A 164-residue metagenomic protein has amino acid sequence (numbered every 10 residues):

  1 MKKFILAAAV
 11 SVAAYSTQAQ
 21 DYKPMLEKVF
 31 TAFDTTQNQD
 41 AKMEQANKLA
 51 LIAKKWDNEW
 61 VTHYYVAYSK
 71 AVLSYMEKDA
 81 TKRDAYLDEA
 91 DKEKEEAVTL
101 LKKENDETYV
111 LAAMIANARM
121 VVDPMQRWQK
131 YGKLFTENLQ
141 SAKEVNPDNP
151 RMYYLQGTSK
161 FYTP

Functional and structural regions predicted by a protein language model:
L6, Q18-S69: N-terminal leader/linker segments that initiate helical-solenoid repeat arrays
A9-T17: Hydrophobic h-region of N-terminal signal peptides that target proteins for export in Gram-negative bacteria
K28, Y65, S69-V72, L111 (+2 more regions): "A position-specific structural signal for the A-helix of alpha-solenoid helical repeats
F33-T36, V72-T81, A113, A118-R127 (+1 more regions): Short coil/turn linking the two alpha-helices of tandem helical-hairpin repeats
T35-L49, R83-E93, W128-L134: Helix-turn-helix repeat elements of alpha-solenoid scaffolds
I52, A97, S141-A142: Canonical positions in the second alpha-helix
K54-D57, K102-K103, P147-D148: Short coil turns that delineate tetratricopeptide repeat
